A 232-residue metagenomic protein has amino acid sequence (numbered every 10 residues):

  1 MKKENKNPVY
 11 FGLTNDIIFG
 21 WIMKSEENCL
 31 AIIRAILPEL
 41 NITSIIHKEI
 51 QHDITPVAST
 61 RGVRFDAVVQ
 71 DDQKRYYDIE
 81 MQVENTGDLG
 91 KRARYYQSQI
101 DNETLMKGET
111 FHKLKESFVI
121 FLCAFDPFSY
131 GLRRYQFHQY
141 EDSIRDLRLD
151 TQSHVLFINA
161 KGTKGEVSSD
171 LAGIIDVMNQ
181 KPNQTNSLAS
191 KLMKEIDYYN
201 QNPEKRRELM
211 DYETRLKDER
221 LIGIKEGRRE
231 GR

Functional and structural regions predicted by a protein language model:
M1-R232: Elongated, amphipathic alpha-helical interaction scaffolds
